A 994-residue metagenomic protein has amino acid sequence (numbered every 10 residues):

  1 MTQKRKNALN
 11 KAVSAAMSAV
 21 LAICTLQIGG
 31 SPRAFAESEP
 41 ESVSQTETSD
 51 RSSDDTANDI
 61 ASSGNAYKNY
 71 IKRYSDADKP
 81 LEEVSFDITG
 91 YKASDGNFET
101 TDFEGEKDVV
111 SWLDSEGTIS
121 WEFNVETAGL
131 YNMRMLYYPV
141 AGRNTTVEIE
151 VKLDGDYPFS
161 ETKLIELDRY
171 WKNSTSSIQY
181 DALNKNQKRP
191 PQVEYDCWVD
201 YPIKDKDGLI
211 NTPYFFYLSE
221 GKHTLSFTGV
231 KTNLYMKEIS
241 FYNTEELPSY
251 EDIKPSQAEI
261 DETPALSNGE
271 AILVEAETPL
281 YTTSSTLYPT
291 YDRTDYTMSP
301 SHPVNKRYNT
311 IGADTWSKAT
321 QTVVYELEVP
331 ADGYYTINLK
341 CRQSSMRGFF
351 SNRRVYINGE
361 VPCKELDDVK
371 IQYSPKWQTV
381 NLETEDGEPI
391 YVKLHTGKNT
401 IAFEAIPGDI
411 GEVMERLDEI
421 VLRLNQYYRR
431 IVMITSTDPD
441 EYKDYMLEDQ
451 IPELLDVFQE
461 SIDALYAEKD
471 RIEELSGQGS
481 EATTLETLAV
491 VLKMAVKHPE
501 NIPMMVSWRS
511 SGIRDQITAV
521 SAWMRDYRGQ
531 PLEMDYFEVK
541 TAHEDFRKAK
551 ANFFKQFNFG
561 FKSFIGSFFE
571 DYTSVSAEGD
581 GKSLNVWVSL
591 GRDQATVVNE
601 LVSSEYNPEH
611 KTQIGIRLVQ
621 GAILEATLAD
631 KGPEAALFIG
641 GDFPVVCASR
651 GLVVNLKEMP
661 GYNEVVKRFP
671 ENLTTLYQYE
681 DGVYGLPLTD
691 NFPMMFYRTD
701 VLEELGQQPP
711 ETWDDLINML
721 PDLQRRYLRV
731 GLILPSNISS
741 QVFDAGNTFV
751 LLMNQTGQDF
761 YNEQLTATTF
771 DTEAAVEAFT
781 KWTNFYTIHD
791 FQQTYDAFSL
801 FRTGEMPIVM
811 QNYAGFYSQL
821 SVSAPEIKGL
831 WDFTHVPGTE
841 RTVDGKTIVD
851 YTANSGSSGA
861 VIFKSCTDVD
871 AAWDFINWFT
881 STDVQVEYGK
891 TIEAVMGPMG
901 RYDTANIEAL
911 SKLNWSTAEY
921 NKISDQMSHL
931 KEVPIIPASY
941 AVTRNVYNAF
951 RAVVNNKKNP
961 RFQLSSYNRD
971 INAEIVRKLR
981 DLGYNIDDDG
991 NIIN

Functional and structural regions predicted by a protein language model:
E37-F537: Extracytoplasmic
T127, A331, A824-G900, S928-K931: Extracytoplasmic/periplasmic substrate-recognition and gating elements
R416-V645, R961-F962, S966-N994: Conserved N-terminal structural module of periplasmic/extracytoplasmic solute-binding proteins
F561-D580, F643-M694, I717, L830-G838 (+1 more regions): Hinge/lid segment of periplasmic solute-binding proteins
S604-E671, T675-L676, T699-E711, E805-I808 (+2 more regions): Extracytoplasmic "Venus flytrap"/periplasmic binding protein-like
A648-G651, P670-D714, L728, P735-T766 (+4 more regions): Periplasmic solute-binding protein
Q764-T794, V836-T839: Glycine-centered hinge/linker elements that transmit conformational signals in sensory and ligand-binding systems
T834-E840, K890-A952, R980-N994: Long, aromatic- and glycine/proline-rich binding clefts that accommodate carbohydrate-like moieties
